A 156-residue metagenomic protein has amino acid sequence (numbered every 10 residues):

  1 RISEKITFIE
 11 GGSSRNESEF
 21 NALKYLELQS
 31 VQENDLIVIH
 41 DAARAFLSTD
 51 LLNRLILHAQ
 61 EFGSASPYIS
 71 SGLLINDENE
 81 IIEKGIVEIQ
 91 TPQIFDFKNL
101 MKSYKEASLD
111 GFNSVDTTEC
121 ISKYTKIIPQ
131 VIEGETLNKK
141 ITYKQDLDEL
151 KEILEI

Functional and structural regions predicted by a protein language model:
R1-S3, Q32, A59-E61, E83 (+1 more regions): Short, well-ordered coil/turn elements that cap or connect secondary structure elements
I2-R15: Conserved donor nucleotide-binding strand/loop of the catalytic core
E4-T7, K24, L28, N53-E61 (+4 more regions): Replace "anionic and nucleotidyl ligands
F8, S64, P129-V131: Conserved beta-strand scaffold positions in the cores of enzyme catalytic domains, especially in NTP/NDP-utilizing
E10, I69, E133: Short loop/edge segments at beta-strand edges and connector loops that shape dinucleotide/nucleotide cofactor-binding
S14-E78, Q90-T91, F95: Conserved beta-loop-beta/alpha segment of the NTase-like Rossmann-fold superfamily that binds/positions NTPs
E80-E88: A short, charged helix-loop
V87-I156: Conserved alpha/beta core of the MobA/IspD/sugar-nucleotide pyrophosphorylase nucleotidyltransferase superfamily
